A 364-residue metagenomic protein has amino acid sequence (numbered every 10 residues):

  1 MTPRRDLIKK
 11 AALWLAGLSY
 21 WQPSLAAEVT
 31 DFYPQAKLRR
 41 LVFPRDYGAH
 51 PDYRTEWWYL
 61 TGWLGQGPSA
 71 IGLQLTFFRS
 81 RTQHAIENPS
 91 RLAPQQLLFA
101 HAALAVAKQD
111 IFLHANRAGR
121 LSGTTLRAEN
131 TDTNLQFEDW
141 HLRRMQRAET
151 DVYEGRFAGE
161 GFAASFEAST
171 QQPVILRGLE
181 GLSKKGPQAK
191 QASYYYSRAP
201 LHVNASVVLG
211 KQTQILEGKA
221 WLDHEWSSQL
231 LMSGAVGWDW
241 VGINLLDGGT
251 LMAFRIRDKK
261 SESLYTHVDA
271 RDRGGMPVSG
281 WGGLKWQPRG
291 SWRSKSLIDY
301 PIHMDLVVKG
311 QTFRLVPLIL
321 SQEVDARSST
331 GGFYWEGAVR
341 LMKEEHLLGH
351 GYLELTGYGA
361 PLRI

Functional and structural regions predicted by a protein language model:
D6-A27: N-terminal export signals
A27-I364: Structured soluble/peripheral alpha/beta segments that form catalytic or ligand/cofactor-binding pockets
